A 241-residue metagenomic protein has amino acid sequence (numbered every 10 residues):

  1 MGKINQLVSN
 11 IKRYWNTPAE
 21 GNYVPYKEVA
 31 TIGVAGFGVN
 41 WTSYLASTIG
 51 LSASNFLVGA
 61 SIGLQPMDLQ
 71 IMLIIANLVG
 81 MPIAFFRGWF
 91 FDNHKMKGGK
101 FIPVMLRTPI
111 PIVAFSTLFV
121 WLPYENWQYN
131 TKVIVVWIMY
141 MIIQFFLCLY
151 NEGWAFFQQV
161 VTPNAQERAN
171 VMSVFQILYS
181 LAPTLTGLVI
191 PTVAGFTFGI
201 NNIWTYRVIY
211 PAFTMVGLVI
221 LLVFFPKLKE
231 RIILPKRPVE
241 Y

Functional and structural regions predicted by a protein language model:
G2-Y241: Membrane-embedded alpha-helical bundles of multi-pass transporters/translocases, especially carrier/permease families
